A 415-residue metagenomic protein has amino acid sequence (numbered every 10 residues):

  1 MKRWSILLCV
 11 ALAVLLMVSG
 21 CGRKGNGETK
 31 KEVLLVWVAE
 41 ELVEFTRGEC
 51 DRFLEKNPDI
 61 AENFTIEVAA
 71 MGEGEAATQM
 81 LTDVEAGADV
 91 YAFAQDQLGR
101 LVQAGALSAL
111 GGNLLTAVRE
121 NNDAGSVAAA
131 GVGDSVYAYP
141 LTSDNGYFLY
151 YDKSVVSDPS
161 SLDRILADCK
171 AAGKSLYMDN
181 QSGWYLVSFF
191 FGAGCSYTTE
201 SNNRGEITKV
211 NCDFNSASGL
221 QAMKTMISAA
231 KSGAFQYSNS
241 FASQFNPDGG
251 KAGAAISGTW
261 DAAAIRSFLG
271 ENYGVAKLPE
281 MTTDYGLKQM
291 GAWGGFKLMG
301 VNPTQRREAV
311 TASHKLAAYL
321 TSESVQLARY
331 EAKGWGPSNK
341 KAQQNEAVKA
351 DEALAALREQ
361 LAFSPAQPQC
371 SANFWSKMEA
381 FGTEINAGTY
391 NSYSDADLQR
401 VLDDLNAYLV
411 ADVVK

Functional and structural regions predicted by a protein language model:
I6-L7, C21-Q97, A407-K415: Conserved N-terminal structural module of periplasmic/extracytoplasmic solute-binding proteins
F45, E49, S218-A222, R307-L320 (+1 more regions): Short amphipathic alpha-helical coupling segments at ligand-binding clamshell hinges and other catalytic/signaling
Q95-Y147, S160, A276-K277: Hinge/lid segment of periplasmic solute-binding proteins
L101-A109, G133-S135, C195, I265-K288 (+1 more regions): Ligand-binding "clamshell"
S135-L141, Y147, R164-C212: Extracytoplasmic/periplasmic solute-binding protein
R204-N239: Glycine-centered hinge/linker elements that transmit conformational signals in sensory and ligand-binding systems
S267-A332: Extracytoplasmic/periplasmic substrate-recognition and gating elements
W293, K333-G336, E352-V414: C-terminal capping/gating helix-and-loop segments adjacent to ligand/active sites or protein-protein/ligand interfaces
